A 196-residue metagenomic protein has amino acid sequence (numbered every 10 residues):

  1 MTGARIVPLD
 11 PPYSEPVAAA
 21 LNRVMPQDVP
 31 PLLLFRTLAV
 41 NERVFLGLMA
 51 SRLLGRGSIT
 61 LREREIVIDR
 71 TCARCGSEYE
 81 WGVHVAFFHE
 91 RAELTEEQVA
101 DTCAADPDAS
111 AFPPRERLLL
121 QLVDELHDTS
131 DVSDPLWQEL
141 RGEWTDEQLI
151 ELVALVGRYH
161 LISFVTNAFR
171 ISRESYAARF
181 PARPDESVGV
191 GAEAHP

Functional and structural regions predicted by a protein language model:
M1-P196: Hydrophobic alpha-helical segments
